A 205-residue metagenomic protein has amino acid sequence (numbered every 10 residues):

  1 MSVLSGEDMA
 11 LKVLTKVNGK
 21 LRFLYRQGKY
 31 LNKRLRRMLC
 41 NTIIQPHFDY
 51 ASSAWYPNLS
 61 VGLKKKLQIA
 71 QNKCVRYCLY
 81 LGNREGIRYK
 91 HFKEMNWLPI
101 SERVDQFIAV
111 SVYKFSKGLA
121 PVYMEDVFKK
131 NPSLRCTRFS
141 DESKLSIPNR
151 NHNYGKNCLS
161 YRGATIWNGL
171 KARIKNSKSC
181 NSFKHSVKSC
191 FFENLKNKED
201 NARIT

Functional and structural regions predicted by a protein language model:
M1-T205: Hydrophobic/basic alpha-helical segments
